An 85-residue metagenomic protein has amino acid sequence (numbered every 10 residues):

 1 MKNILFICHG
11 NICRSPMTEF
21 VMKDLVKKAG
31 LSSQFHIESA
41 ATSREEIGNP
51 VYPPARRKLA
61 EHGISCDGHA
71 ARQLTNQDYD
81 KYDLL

Functional and structural regions predicted by a protein language model:
M1-Y82: Conserved active-site segments centered on acidic
L85: Hydrophobic acceptor-binding patch used for acceptor engagement in glycosyltransferases
